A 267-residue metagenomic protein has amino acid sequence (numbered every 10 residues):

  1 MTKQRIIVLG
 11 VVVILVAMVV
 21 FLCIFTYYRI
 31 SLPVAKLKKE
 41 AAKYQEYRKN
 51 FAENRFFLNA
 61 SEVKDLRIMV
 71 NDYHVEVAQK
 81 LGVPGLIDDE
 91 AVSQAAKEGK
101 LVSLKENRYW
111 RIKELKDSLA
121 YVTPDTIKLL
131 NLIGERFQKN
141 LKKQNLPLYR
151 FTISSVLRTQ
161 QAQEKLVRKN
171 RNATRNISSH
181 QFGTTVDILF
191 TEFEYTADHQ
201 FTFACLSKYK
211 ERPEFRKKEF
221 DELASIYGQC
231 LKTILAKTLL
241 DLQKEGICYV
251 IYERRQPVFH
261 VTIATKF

Functional and structural regions predicted by a protein language model:
L9-F25: Hydrophobic membrane-insertion alpha-helices, especially the h-region of bacterial N-terminal signal peptides
Y27-F56: Ser/Thr/Pro/Gly-rich low-complexity linker/stalk segments immediately outside membranes or between
A95-L146: Active-site acidic/histidine clusters and adjacent loop/turn architecture that either coordinate catalytic ions
I127-G134, R150, Q163-V167, K232 (+1 more regions): Extracytoplasmic/secreted envelope proteins and their assembly/folding machinery, especially bacterial periplasmic
G134-Q144, L157, N170, L242-G246: Sec/Tat-exported extracytoplasmic proteins
L146-E164, A264: Acidic helix-start/capping segments at beta-turn-to-alpha-helix junctions
R158-N176: Charged, often glycine-rich, active-site loop that binds/positions anionic groups
A173-F267: Catalytic cores and adjacent binding grooves of peptidoglycan-active enzymes
